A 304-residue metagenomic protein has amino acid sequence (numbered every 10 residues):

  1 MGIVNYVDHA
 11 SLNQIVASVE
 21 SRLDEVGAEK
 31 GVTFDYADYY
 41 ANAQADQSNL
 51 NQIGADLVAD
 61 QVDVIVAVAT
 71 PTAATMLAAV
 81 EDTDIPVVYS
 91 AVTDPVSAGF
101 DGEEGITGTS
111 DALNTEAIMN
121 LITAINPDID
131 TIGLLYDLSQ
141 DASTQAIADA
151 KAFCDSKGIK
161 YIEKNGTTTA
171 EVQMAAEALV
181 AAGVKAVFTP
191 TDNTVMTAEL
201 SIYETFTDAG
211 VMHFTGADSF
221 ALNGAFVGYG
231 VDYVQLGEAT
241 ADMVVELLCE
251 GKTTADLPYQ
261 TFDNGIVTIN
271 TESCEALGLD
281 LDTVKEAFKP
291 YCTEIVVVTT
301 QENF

Functional and structural regions predicted by a protein language model:
M1-V26, A37-S48, S139-D141, N193-T197: Extracytoplasmic "Venus flytrap"
N13-V16, E20, L50-G54, V62 (+9 more regions): Extracytoplasmic/secreted envelope proteins and their assembly/folding machinery, especially bacterial periplasmic
V19, G108-K157, T253, L257-S273: An alpha-beta-alpha
T33-A59, N165-V180: Structural motif
Y39-F100, D192-T207, V211: Beta-alpha junction/loop-to-helix N-cap segments that form part of ligand/metal-binding clefts
S97-T123, N223-E238: Short beta-strand elements at the ligand-binding edges of bilobed clamshell
D141-A217: Pocket-lining segment of extracytoplasmic ligand-binding domains
E246-F304: Hinge/cleft segment of the Venus flytrap/periplasmic-binding protein
